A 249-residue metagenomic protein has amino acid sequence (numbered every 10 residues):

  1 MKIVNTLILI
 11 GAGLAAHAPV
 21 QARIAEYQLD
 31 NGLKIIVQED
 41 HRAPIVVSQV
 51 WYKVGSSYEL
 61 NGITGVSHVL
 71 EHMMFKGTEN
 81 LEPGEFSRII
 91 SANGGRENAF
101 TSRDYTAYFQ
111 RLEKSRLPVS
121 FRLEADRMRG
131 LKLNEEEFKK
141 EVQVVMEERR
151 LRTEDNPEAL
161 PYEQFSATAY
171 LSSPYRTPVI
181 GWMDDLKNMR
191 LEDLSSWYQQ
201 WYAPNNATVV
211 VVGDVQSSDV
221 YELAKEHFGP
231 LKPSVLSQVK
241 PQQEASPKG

Functional and structural regions predicted by a protein language model:
K2-L9: Sec-dependent signal peptide recognition, specifically the positively charged N-region followed immediately by
I10-P19: Hydrophobic h-region of N-terminal signal peptides that target proteins for export in Gram-negative bacteria
A18-S56, N80-R116, R152-N206, P230-G249: Non-catalytic beta-strand/loop surface segments
G55-L60, G130, S217-S218: Short beta-strands and strand-coil junctions in structured, solvent-facing domains, enriched
T64-T78: Active-site SXXK
G77-N80, R111-V142: M16/insulysin-pitrilysin zinc metalloprotease superfamily fold
K132-R150, Q216, L236-G249: Acidic/histidine-enriched alpha-helical segments
S195-E226: Non-catalytic, conformational "gating/processing" segments within enzyme and secreted inhibitor domains
